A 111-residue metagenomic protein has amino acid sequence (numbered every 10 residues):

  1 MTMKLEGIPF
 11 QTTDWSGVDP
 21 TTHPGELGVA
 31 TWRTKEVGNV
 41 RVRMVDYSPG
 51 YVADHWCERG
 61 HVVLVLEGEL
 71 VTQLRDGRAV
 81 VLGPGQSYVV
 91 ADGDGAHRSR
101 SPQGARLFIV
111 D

Functional and structural regions predicted by a protein language model:
M1-M44: A short, N-terminal "cap"/entry segment at the start of jelly-roll beta-barrel domains of the cupin/DSBH fold
M3-I8, R100-D111: Double-stranded beta-helix
Y47, W56-T72: Short, conserved beta-strand element in jelly-roll/cupin
D54-H55, T72-Q73, V90-A91, G95-P102: Short beta-strand His + acidic residue motifs that chelate non-heme Fe in jelly-roll/DSBH and cupin folds
V65-L66, Q73, R100, V110: Beta-strand residues in well-ordered beta-sheet regions across diverse protein folds
D76-G93: Short acidic-glycine-tyrosine-enriched beta hairpin
